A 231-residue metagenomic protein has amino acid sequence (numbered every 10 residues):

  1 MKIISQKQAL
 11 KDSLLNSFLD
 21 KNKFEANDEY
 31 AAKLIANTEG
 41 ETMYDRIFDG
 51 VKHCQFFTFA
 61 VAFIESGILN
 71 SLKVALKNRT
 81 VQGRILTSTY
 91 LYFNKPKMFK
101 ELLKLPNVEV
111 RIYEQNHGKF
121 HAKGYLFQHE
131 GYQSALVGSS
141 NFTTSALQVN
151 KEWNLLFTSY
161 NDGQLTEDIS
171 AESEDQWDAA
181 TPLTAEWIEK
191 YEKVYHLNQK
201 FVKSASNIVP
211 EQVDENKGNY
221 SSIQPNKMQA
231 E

Functional and structural regions predicted by a protein language model:
M1-A230: PLD/PLD-like phosphodiesterase catalytic module centered on the HKD motif
